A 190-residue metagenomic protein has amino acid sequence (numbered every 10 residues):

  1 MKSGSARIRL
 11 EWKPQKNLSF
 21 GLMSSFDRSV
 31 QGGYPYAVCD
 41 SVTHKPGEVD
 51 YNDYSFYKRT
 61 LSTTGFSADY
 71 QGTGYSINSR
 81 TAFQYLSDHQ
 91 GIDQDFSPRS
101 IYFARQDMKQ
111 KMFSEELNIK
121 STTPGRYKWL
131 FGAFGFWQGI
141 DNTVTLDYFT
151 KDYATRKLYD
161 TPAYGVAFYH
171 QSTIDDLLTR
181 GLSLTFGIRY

Functional and structural regions predicted by a protein language model:
M1-Q31, R59-F66, E115, S121-K128 (+3 more regions): Transmembrane beta-barrel wall of Gram-negative outer-membrane proteins
S19, M23-L61, D88-D93, R99-M108 (+1 more regions): Flexible loop and strand-edge segments within Gram-negative outer membrane beta-barrel domains
S67-D95: Membrane-embedded beta-barrel scaffold of Gram-negative outer-membrane proteins
N78, P98, I119-K120, D175: Short amphipathic alpha-helical "recognition" segments used for binding
Q110-F113: Gly/His-enriched, cation/cofactor- and phosphate-binding structural elements
